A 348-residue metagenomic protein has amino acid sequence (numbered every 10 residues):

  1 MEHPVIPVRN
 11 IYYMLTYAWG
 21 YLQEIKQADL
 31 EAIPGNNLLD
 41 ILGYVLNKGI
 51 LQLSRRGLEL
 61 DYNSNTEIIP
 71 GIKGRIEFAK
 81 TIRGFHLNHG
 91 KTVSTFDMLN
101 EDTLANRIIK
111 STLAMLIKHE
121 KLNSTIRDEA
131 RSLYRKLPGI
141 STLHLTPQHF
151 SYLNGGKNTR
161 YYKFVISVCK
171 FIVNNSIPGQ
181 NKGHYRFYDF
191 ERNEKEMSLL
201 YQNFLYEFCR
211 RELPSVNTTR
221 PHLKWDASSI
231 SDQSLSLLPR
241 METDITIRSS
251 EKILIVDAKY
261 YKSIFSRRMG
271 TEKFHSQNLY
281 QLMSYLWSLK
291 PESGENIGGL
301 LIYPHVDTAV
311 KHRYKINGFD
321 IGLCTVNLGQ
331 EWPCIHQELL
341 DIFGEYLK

Functional and structural regions predicted by a protein language model:
M1-R186: Terminal, charged accessory segments of proteins
Q27-A28, S151, F187-R192, I264-T271: Glycine- and acidic
I68-I76, Y134-T142, N193-M197, I230 (+1 more regions): Short, mixed-charge aromatic SLiMs
S151-N154, H184-K195, D226-S231: Active-site-proximal beta-alpha loop/turn segments in soluble metabolic enzymes
E194-K348: Catalytic core segments in nucleotide and nucleic-acid processing enzymes
